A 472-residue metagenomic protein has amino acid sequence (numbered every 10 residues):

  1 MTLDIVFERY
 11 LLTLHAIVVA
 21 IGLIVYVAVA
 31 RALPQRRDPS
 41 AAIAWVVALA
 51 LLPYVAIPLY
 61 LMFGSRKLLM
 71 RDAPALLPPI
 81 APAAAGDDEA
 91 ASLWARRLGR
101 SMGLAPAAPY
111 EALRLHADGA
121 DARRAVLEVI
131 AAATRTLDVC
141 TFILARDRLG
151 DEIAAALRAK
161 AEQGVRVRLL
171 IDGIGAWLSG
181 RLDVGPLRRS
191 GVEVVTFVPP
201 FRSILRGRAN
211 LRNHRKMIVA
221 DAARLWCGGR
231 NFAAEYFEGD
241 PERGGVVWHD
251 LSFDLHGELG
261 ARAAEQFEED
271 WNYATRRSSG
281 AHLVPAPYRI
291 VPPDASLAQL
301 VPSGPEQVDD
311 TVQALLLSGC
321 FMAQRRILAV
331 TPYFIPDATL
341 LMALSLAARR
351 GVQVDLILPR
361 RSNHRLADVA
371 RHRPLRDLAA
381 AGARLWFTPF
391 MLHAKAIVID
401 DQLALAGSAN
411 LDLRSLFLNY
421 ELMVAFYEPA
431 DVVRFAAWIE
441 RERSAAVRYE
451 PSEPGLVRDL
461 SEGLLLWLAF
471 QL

Functional and structural regions predicted by a protein language model:
M1-Q313, S318, M322, S362 (+3 more regions): N-terminal localization/anchoring segments of enzymes in phospholipid and broader phosphate metabolism
F142, T331-P332: Structural motif
C320-A323, D337-L340, A367, R371: Hydrophobic alpha-helical segments and helix-packing faces
Y333-V354, P359-R360, H364: Helical hairpin unit composed of two closely spaced alpha helices linked by a short loop
L356-N410: C-terminal structural cap/anchor segments
